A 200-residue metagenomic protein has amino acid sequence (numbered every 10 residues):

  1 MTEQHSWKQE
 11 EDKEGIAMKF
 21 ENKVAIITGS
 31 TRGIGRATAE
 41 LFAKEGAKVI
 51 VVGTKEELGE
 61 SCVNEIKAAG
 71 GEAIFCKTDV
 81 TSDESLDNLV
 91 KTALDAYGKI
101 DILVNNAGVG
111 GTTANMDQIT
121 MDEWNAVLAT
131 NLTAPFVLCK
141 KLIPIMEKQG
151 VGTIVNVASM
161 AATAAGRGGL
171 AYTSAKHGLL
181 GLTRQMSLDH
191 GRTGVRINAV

Functional and structural regions predicted by a protein language model:
V24, T31-R32, K55: Conserved glycine-rich cofactor-binding loop
E45-C62: Conserved glycine-rich Rossmann-like NAD(P)H-binding loop of the short-chain dehydrogenase/reductase
A114-M116, T120-L128: Substrate-binding pocket helix/loop in short-chain dehydrogenase/reductase
I119, A165-T173, Q185-S187: Active-site loop-to-helix junction immediately N-terminal to the catalytic Tyr of the SDR YXXXK motif in Rossmann-fold
C139, A175, T183: Active-site helix of classical SDR
P144, L188-R192: Alpha-helical segment proximal to the catalytic Tyr-Lys
S159: Residue(s) in the substrate-gating loop at a strand-loop-helix junction that position the organic substrate next
